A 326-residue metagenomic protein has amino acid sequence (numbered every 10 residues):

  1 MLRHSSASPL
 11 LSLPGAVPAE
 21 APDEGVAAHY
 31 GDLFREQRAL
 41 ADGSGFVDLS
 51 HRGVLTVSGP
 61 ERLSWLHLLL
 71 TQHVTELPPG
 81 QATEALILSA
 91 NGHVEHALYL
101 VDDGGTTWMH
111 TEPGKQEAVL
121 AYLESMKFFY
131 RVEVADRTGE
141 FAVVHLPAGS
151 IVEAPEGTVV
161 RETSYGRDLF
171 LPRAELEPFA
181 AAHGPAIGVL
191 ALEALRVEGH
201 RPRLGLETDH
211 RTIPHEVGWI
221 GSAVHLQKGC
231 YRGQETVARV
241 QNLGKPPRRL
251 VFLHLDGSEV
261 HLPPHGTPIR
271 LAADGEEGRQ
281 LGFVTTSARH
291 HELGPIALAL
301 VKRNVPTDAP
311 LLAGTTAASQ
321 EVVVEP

Functional and structural regions predicted by a protein language model:
M1-E84, L88, G92-E95: Acidic, proline/glycine-enriched N-terminal capping motif
A19, T83-L88, V152, R161 (+1 more regions): Short acidic-hydrophobic surface loop/beta-edge motif
G45-F46, V54, H93-P202: Acidic, low-complexity central loop/insert segments
F46-L68, A135-A148, K245-D256: Short glycine-/aliphatic-rich beta-strand segments at the starts of folded cytosolic domains
E61-L66, Q116-L120, S150-A154, A174-A181 (+2 more regions): Short, conserved charged micro-motifs
H67-T75, G114, A121-F129, N242 (+1 more regions): Short, intrinsically disordered, mixed-charge
L98, T212, V217-V224, Q234 (+1 more regions): Glycine-rich, small/acidic residue-mixed loop/short-helix segments
F170-H254: Anionic-ligand-binding alpha/beta catalytic cores of soluble enzymes and soluble regulatory domains that recognize
